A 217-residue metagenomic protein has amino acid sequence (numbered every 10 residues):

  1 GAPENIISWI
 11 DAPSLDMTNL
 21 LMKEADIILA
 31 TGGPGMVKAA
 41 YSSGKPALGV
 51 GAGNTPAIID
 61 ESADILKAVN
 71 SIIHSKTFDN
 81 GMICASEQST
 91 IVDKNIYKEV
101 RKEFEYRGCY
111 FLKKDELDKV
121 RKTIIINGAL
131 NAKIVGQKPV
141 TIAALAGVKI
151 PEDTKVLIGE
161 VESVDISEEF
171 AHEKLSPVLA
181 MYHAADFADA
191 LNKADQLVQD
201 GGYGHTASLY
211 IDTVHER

Functional and structural regions predicted by a protein language model:
G1-K67: Rossmann-like NAD(P) dinucleotide-binding subdomain of oxidoreductase/dehydrogenase enzymes
I7, I28, D93, I142 (+1 more regions): Residue-level signal for inorganic ion chemistry
W9-D11, E87-I91, H205-D212: Conserved short loop/turn motifs at secondary-structure junctions
M22, G51-A52, M82-S86, H172-P177 (+1 more regions): Short glycine-enriched loop/turn motifs at secondary-structure junctions
P34, N95, V214-H215: Alpha-helix/helix-capping structural signal
V37-D165, A190: ALDH superfamily catalytic-core signature
V148-R217: Conserved C-terminal structural/oligomerization subdomain of aldehyde/semialdehyde dehydrogenase
